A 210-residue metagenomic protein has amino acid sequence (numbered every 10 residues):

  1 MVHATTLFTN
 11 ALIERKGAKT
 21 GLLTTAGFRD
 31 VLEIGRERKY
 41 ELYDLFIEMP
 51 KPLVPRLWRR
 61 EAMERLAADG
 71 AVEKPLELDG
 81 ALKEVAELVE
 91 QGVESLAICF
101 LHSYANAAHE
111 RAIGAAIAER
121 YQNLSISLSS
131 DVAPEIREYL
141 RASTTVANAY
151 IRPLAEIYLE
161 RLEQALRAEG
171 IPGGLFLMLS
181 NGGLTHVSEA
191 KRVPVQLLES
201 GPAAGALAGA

Functional and structural regions predicted by a protein language model:
M1-A210: N-terminally biased helix-coil "hinge/interface" segments that flank
